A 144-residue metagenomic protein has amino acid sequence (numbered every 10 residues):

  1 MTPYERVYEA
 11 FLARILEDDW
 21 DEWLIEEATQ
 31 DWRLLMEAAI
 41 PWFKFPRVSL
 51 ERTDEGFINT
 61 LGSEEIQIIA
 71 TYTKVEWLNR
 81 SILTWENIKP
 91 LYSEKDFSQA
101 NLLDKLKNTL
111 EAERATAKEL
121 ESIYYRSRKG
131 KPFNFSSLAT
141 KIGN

Functional and structural regions predicted by a protein language model:
M1-L61, I123-N144: Conserved short "hinge" loops at termini or chain/domain junctions
Q30-L103: Divalent metal-cofactor coordination and adjacent catalytic microenvironments
N101-K131: Polybasic, proline/glycine-rich intrinsically disordered low-complexity segments
